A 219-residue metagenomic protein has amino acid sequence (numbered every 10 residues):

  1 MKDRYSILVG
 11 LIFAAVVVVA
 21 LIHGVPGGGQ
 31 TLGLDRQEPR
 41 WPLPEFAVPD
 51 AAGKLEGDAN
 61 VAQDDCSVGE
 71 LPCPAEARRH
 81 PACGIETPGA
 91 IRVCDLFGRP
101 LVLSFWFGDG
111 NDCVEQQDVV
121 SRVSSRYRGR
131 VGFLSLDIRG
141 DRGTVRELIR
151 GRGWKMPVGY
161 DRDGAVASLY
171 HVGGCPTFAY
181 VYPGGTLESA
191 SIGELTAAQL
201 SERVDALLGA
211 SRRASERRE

Functional and structural regions predicted by a protein language model:
M1-R78, R212-E219: N-terminal targeting signals for export/organelle localization
W41-L43, P88, L96-G98, R128 (+1 more regions): Extracytoplasmic
A47, S104, S135-D137, A179 (+1 more regions): Soluble periplasmic/extracytoplasmic beta-strand elements of cell-envelope proteins
A51, E86-T87, P183: Short, ordered coil/turn segments that flank beta-strands lining enzyme active or ligand-binding pockets
N60-E115, F133: Short active-site neighborhood of thiol/selenol oxidoreductases, capturing the structured segment around
G98, E147-K155, R162-R212: Thiol/disulfide oxidoreductase modules built on the thioredoxin-like
L101, F107-R152, R162-L169, E202 (+1 more regions): Structural microenvironment flanking redox-active thiols in thiol-disulfide oxidoreductases
